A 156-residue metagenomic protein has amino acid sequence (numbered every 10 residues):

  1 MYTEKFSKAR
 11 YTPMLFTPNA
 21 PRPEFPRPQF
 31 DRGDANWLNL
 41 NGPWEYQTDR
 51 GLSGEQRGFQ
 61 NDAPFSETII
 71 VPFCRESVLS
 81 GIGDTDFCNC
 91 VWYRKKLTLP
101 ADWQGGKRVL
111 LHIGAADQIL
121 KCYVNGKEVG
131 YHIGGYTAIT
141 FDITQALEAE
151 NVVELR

Functional and structural regions predicted by a protein language model:
M1-F16, P26, F30-D31, E45-R50 (+1 more regions): Accessory beta-strand-rich segments of carbohydrate-active enzymes
Y11, N19-A35, F73-L79: Short, charged low-complexity linear motifs
L38-C90, L155-R156: Core domains of carbohydrate- and sulfate-ester-processing enzymes
